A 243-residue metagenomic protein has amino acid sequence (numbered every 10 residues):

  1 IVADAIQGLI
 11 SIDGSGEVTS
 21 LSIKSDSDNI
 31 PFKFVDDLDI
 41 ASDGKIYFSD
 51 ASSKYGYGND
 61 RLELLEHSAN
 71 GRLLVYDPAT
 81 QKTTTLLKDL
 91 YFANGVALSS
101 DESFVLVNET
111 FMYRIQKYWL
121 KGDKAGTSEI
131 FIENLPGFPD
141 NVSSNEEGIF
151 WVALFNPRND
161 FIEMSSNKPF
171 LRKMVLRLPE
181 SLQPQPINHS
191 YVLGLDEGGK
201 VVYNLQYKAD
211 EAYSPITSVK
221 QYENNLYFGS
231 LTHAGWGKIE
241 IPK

Functional and structural regions predicted by a protein language model:
I1-K243: Sequence-structural signature of mature extracellular/luminal beta-sheet repeat domains, prominently beta-propellers
